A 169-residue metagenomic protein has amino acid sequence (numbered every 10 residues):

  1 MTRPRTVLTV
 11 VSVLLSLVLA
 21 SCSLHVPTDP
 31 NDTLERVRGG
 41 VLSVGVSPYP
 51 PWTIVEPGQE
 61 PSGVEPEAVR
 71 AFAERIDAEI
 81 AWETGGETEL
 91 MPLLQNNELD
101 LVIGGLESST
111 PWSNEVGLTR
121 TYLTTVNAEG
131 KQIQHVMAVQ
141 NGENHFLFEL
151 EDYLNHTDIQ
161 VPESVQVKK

Functional and structural regions predicted by a protein language model:
M1-V11: Bacterial N-terminal signal peptides that target proteins for export
P4, H25-P27, G40, V55-P57 (+3 more regions): Surface-exposed loop/turn and secondary-structure junction residues enriched for glycine/proline
S12, G58-S62, Q140: A generic helix-loop boundary/linker signal
S16-S21: C-terminal motif of bacterial Sec signal peptides marking the signal peptidase cleavage site
S23, P66-R75, A128-K169: Extended ligand-binding regions for polar small-molecule ligands
L24-P30, E35, E83-N144: Acidic, polar ligand-binding/catalytic clefts
D29-G105: Extracytoplasmic small-molecule ligand-binding "clamshell" domains of the periplasmic binding protein/Venus flytrap
I54-E56, W112-N114, E149: Short glycine-/acidic-enriched loop or helix-start segments at secondary-structure transitions that form or flank
